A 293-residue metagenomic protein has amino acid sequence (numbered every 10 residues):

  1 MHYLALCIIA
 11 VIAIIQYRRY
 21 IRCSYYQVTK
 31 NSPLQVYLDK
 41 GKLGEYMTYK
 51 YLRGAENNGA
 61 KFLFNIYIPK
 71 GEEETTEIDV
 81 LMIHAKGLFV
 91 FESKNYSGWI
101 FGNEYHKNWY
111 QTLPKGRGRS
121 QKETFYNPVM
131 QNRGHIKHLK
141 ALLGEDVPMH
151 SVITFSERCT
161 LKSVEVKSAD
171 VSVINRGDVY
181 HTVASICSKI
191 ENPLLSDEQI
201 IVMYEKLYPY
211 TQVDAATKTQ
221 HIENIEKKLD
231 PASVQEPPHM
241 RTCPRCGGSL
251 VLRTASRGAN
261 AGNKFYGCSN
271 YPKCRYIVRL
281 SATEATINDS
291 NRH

Functional and structural regions predicted by a protein language model:
M1-T76, I83-L88, L113-H293: Surface-exposed interaction regions that form or flank ligand-binding interfaces
I83-Y110: Active-site beta-strand-loop-beta-strand hairpin of nuclease catalytic cores that positions key catalytic residues
